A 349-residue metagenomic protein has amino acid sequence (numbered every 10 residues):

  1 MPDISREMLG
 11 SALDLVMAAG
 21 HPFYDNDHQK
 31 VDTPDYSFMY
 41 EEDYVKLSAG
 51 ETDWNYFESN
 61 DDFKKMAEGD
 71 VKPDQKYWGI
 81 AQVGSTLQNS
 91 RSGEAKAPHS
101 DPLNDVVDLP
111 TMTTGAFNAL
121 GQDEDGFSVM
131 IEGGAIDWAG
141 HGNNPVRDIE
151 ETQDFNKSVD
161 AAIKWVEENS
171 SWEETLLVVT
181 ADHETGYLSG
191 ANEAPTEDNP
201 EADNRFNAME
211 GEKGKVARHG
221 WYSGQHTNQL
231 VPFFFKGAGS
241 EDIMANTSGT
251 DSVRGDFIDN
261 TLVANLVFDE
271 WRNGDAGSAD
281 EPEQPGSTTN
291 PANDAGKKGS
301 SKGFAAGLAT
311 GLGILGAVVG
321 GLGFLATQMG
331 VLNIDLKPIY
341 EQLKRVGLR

Functional and structural regions predicted by a protein language model:
M1-E281: A post-motif C-terminal structural segment
N273-A305: C-terminal low-complexity, Ser/Thr- and acidic/Pro-rich disordered "stalk" regions positioned immediately N-terminal
T289-N290, G311, Q328: N-terminal compositionally biased, intrinsically disordered segments and leader/signal-like regions
K297-A305, L322-L332: Sec-dependent signal peptide cleavage junction
A309-F324: Core hydrophobic alpha-helical transmembrane segments of single-pass membrane proteins
V331-R349: Cytoplasmic C-terminal tails of single-pass
